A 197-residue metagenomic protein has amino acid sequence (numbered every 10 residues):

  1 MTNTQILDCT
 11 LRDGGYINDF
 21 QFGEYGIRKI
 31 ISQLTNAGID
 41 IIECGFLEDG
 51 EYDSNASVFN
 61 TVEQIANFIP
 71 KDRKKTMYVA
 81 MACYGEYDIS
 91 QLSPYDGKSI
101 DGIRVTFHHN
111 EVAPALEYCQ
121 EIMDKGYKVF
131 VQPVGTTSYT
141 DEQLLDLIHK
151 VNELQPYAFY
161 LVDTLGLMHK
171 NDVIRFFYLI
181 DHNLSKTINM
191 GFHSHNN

Functional and structural regions predicted by a protein language model:
M1-D19, K75, K98, D124-V131 (+2 more regions): N-terminal small/glycine-rich loop or linker at the start of catalytic domains across soluble metabolic enzymes
T2-C9, I31-E48: N-terminal glycine-rich anion-binding loops that anchor highly charged ligand groups
C9-R28, M77-Y87, R104-H109, V131-Q143 (+1 more regions): Active-site mouth loops of central-metabolism enzymes
G14, L34, I103, F159: Conserved, mostly hydrophobic/aromatic
T35-N36, I65-K75, S90-I100, L116-G126 (+2 more regions): Acidic (Asp/Glu)-rich catalytic clusters
D40-F68, R104-V112, L161-K170: Glycine-rich, proline-tolerant flexible connector loops at the mouths of alpha/beta enzymes
E111-L165: Conserved anion-binding
A158, V162-N197: Catalytic alpha/beta core domains of metabolic enzymes, predominantly
